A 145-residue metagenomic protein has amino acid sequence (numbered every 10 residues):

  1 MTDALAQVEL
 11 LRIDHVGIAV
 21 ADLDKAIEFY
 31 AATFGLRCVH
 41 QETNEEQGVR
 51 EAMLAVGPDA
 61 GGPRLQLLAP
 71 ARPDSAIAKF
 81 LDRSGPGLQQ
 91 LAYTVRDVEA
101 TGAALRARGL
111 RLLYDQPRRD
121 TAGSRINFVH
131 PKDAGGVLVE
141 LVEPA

Functional and structural regions predicted by a protein language model:
M1-K25, P86-V95, P144-A145: N-terminal beta-strand motif that seeds the catalytic metal site of vicinal oxygen chelate
T2-V8, A52-M53, Y93, E99-A145: Vicinal oxygen chelate
K25-A26, A100: Short Gly/charged-rich anion-binding patches and loops
A26-A31, L54, L105: Conserved active-site tyrosine of GNAT-family acetyltransferases
G35-T43, L110-P117: Short secondary-structure junctions
R37-D82, A122-A145: Conserved short beta-strand elements that form part of the metal-binding/catalytic scaffold of enzyme active sites
P70-I77, R83-Q90, V95, L105: Charged surface patches that recognize polyanionic ligands
